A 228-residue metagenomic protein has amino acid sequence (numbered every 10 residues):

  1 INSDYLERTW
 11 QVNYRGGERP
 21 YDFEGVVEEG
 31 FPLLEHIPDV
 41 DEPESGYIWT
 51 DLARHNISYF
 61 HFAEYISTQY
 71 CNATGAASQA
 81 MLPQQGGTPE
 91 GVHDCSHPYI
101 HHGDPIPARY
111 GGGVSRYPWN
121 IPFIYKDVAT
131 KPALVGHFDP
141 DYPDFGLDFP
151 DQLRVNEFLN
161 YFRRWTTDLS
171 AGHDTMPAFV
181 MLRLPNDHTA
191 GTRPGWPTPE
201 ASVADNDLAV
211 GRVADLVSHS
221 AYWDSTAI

Functional and structural regions predicted by a protein language model:
I1-I228: N-terminal pro-sequences and low-complexity stem/linker regions of secreted or lumenal proteins
